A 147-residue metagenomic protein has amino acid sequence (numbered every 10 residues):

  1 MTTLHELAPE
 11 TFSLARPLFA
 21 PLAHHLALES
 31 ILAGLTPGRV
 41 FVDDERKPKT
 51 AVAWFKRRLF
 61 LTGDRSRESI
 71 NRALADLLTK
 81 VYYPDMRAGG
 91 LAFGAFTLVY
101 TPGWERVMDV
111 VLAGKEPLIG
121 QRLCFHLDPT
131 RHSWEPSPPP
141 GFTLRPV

Functional and structural regions predicted by a protein language model:
M1-H25, D128-V147: Short amphipathic alpha-helix that is part of the acyltransferase structural core
E6, T36-P37, V99: Residue-level detector of secondary-structure boundary/capping sites
P21-L26, G38, D85, K115-L118: Short secondary-structure junctions and interdomain/linker hinges
L32-E45: A short helix-loop-beta-strand connector motif used in the catalytic cores of GNAT acetyltransferases and, in some
D44-K49, A53-V147: Acyl-donor-binding surface of acyltransferase catalytic domains
